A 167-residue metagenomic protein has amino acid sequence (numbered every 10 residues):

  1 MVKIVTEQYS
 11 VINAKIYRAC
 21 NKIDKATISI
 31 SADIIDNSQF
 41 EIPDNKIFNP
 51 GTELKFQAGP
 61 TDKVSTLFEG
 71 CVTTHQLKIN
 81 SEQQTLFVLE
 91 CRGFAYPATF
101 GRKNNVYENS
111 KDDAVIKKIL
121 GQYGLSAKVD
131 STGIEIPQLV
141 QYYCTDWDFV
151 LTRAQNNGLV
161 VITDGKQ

Functional and structural regions predicted by a protein language model:
M1-E53, F87-A98, D130, L159 (+1 more regions): Juxtamembrane "anchor/assembly" segments of surface/extracellular structural proteins
M1-K3, S38-K78, D113-Q122: Short, acidic/charged, Gly/Pro-enriched secondary-structure junctions
K25, T99, I116-Q141, Q167: N-terminal export/assembly leaders
I42-P43, F100-K111, T132-D146: Aromatic/His-enriched, Gly/Pro-containing loop or helix-boundary segments that lie immediately adjacent to catalytic
G59, K63, Y107-Q122, Y142-N156: Polar, S/T/G-rich
E69-Q76, S81-A95, R102, S110: Signal peptide-directed extracytoplasmic domains
I79, L86-A95, S131-Q167: Short beta-strand-centered interaction patches in the first periplasmic/extracellular domains of large envelope
